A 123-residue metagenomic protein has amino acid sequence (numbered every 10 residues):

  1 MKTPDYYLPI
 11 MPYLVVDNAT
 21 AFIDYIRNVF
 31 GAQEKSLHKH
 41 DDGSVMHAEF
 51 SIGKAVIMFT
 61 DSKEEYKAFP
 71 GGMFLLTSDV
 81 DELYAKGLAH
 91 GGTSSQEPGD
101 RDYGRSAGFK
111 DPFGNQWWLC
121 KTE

Functional and structural regions predicted by a protein language model:
M1-D5, K35-L37, M46, F59 (+2 more regions): Vicinal oxygen chelate
D5-Y7, F30, Y66-K67, T93-S94: General secondary-structure edge motif
Y6, Y13-V56: Core segments of cupin and vicinal oxygen chelate
P9-D17, A48-S51, E64-L88, R105-K110: Vicinal oxygen chelate
R27-V29, E65, A89-H90, E123: Short, glycine/charged-enriched secondary-structure capping and boundary segments
D41-D42, E65, D102: Positions that flank functional sites
I57, K63-E64: Acidic, Gly/Pro-rich loop/turn segments at junctions of secondary structure
